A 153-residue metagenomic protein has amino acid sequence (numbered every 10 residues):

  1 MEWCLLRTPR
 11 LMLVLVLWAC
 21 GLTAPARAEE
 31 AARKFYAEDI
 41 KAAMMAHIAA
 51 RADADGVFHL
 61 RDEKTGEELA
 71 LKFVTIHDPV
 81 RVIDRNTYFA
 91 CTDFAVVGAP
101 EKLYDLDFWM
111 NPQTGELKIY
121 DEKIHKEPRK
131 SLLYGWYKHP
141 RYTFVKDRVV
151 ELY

Functional and structural regions predicted by a protein language model:
M1-T8: N-terminal secretory signal peptides that target proteins for export/translocation
P9-L22: Bacterial N-terminal signal peptides
T23-A28: Sec/Tat signal peptide C-region and signal peptidase I cleavage site
E29-R85: N-terminal secretory signal peptides
E30, E116-Y153: C-terminal partner/receptor-binding element of secreted or periplasmic proteins
R81-D84, A95-D107: Short, cysteine-centered beta-strand-loop-beta hairpins and adjacent loop/turn segments enriched in charged/polar
R85-C91: Short, hydrophobic/aromatic-rich segments at coil-to-beta transitions
P100-H125: A short, surface-exposed beta-strand/turn
